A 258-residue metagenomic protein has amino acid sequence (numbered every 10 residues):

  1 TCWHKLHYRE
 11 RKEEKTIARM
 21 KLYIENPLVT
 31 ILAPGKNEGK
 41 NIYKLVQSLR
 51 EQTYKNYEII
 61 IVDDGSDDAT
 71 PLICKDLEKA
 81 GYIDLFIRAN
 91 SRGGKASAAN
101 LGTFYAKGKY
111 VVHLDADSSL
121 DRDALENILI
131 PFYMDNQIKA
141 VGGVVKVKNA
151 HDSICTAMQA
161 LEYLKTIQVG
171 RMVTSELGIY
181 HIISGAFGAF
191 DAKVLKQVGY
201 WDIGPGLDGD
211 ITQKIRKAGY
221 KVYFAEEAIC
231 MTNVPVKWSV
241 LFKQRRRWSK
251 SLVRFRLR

Functional and structural regions predicted by a protein language model:
T1-E25: N-terminal membrane-anchoring/stem segments of glycan-assembly enzymes
P27-T30, E58, D210: Cell-envelope/extracellular polymer assembly enzymes that use nucleotide-activated donors
Y43, D68-D76, D123: Acidic helix N-cap motif at the loop->helix transition within catalytic regions of sugar-transfer enzymes
Q47-N56: Short, acidic, metal-binding catalytic loop of nucleotide-sugar glycosyltransferases
K55, D63-L72, S91-R92: A conserved acidic beta->alpha catalytic loop
I87-R88, G94-A98, G108, R122-P205 (+1 more regions): Long helical/loop segments within the catalytic core of UDP-sugar-dependent glycosyltransferases, especially the large
V111: Short aromatic/hydrophobic "clamp" motif used to bind/position activated sugar donors
D115-S119: The conserved acidic donor/metal-binding loop of glycosyltransferases
